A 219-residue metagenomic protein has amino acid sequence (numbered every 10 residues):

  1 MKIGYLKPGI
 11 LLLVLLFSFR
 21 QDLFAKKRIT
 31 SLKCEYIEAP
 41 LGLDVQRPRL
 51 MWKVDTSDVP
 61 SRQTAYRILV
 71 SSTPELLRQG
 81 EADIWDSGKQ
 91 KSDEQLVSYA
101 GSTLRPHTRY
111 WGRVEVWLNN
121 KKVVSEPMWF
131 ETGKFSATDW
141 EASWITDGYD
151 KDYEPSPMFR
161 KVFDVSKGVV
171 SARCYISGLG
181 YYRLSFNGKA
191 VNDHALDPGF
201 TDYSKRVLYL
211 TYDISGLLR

Functional and structural regions predicted by a protein language model:
M1-R28: Bacterial Sec-dependent N-terminal signal peptides
A25-V59, W129-S136: Pro/Thr/Ser/Gly-rich low-complexity, intrinsically disordered linker/stalk tracts
R49, R109-R113, S171-R173: Short, conserved beta-strand segments of beta-strand-rich sandwich/propeller modules, principally
R49-S57, V162-D164, R173-S177: Short edge beta-strand/loop segments characteristic of extracellular beta-sandwich folds
V54, P60-R109, E115, N119-V124 (+1 more regions): Recognizes extended acidic, P/S/T-rich segments that occur within or adjacent to Ig-like beta-sandwich modules
A100-S102, F186-R219: Beta-strand-rich ligand-recognition modules
E131-E154: Low-complexity, Pro/Ser/Thr- and charge-rich linker/hinge segments at domain boundaries
S166, V170-G188: Aromatic-lined ligand-binding clefts that engage carbohydrates, nucleic acids, or primary amines
